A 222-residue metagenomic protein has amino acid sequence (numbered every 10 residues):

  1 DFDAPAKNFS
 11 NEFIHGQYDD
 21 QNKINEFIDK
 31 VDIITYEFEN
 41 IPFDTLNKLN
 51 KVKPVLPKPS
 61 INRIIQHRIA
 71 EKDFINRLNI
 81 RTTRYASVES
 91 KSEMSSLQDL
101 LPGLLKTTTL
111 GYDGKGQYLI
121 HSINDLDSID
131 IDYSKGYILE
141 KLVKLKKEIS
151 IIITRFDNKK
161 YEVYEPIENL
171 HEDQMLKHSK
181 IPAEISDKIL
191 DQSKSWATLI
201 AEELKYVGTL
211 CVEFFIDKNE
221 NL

Functional and structural regions predicted by a protein language model:
D1-D73: ATP-binding N-terminal substructure of ATP-dependent carboxylate-amine bond-forming enzymes
Q17-Q21, F43, K91, I123 (+1 more regions): Structural motif corresponding to alpha-helix initiation and N-cap regions
Q21-K30, E93-L100, D127-I131: Short amphipathic alpha-helix with an adjacent loop that forms part of the alpha/beta core around
T35, V55-P57, T83, L104 (+2 more regions): Structural detector of well-ordered beta-strand residues that form the stable sheet scaffold of enzyme domains
E39-I41, T108-L110, T154: Short glycine-rich anion-binding loops that position phosphate/pyrophosphate groups of nucleotides and phosphorylated
D44, D113-G114, E148: Glycine/Thr-rich phosphate-binding loops of Rossmann-like dinucleotide-binding domains
K58-Y118, I123: A conserved helix-loop-beta module that forms one wall/lid of the active-site cleft in ATP-utilizing catalytic domains
I120-N219: Internal nucleotide-binding/catalytic subdomain
